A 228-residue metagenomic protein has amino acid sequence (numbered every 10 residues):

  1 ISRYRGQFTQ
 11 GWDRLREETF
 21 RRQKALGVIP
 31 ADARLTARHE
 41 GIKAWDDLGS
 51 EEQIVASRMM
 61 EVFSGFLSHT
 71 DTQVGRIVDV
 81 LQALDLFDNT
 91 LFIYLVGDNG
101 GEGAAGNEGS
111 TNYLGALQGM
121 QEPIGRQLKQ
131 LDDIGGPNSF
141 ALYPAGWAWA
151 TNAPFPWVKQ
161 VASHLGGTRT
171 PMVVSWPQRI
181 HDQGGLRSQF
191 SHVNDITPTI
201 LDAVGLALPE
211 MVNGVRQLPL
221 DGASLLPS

Functional and structural regions predicted by a protein language model:
S2, D13-L48: Long, well-ordered, tryptophan-enriched scaffold segments
R3-Q7, A25, S50, D79 (+1 more regions): Substrate-binding rim/cap in mid-to-C-terminal beta-strand-loop elements of soluble/periplasmic
R5-R22, E52-T90, G101-G103, N107-A148: A long, amphipathic alpha-helix that forms part of the scaffold/cap immediately adjacent to metal-dependent active
L35-R38, L48-A56, G106, I196: Long, internal low-complexity/basic segments
I42-M59, S175-H181: Short glycine/proline-rich turn/loop motifs
D88-Y94, M172: Beta-sheet entry/capping signal
